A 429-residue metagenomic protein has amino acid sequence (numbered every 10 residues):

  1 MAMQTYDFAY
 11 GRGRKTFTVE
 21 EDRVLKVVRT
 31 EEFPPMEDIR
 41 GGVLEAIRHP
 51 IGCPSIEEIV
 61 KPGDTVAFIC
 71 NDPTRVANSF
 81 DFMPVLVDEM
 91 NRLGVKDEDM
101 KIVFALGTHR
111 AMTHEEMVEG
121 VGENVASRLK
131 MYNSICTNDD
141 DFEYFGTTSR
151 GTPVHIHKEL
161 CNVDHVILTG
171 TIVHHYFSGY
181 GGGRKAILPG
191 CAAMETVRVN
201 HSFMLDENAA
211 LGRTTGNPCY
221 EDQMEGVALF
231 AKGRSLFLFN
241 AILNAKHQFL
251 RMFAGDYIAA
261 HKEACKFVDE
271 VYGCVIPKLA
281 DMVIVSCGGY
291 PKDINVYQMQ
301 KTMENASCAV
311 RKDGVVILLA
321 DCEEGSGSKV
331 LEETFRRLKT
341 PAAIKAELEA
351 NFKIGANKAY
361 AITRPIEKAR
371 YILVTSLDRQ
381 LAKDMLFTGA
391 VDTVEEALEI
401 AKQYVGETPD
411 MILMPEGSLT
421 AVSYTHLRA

Functional and structural regions predicted by a protein language model:
M1-V43: N-terminal amphipathic/basic leader segments beginning at the initiator methionine
T65-V76, K101-G107, L168, I284-S286: Short glycine-rich or small-residue beta-strand-to-loop segments that form or flank ligand, phosphate, metal/Fe-S
V76-V95, T302-A309: Histidine-anchored nucleotide/phosphate-binding helix
D99-G107, I317-A320, I372-T375: Short internal beta-strands
M112-Y180: An acidic, phosphate/nucleotide-engaging active-site surface
R213-Y290: Membrane-embedded hairpin module used as a gating/binding unit in multi-pass transport and secretion proteins
D293-Y371: C-terminal catalytic subdomain
T425-A429: Conserved small/polar residues in nucleotide/adenosyl-binding loops
